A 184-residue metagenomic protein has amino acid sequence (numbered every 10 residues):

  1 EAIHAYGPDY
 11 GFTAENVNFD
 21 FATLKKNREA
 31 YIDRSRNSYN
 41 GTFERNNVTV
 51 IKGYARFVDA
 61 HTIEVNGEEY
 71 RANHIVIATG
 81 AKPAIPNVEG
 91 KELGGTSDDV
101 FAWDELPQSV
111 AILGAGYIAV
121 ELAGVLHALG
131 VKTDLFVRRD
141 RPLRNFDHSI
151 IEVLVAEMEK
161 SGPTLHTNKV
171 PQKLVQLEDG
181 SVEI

Functional and structural regions predicted by a protein language model:
E1-L106, R139-L143, H148-I150, A156-S161 (+2 more regions): Glycine-rich flavin
D104-R138, L143-F146: Rossmann-like NAD(P)H-binding beta-loop-alpha module
G124, V155-A156: Alpha-helical segments flanking ligand/cofactor-binding loops in enzyme cores
